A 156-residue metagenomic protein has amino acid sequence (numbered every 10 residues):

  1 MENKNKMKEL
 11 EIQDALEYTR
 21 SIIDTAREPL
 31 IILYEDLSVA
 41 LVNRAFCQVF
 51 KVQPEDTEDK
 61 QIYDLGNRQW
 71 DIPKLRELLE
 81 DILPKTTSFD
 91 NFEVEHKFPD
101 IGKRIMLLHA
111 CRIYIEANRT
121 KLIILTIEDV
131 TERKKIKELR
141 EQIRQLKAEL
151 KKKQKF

Functional and structural regions predicted by a protein language model:
M1-E2, R119-D129: PAS-family sensory domains
K6-E17, K134-K155: Sensory-domain boundary/capping and coupling elements
T25-A26, K153: C-terminal helix caps at helix-to-loop junctions of PAS-family sensory domains and analogous signal-transducing helical
P29-L30: Short hydrophobic secondary-structure edge segments in sensory/regulatory modules of signaling proteins
D36, A40-Q48, K60: PAS/LOV sensory domain surfaces, especially short acidic/polar patches at coil-to-helix junctions
Q61-G102: Terminal output helix/cap of sensory domains in signal transduction proteins
K97, C111-I113, E128: Output-coupling edge of small sensory domains
L108-I123: Short loop/turn elements at sensory-signaling interfaces that couple input to output
